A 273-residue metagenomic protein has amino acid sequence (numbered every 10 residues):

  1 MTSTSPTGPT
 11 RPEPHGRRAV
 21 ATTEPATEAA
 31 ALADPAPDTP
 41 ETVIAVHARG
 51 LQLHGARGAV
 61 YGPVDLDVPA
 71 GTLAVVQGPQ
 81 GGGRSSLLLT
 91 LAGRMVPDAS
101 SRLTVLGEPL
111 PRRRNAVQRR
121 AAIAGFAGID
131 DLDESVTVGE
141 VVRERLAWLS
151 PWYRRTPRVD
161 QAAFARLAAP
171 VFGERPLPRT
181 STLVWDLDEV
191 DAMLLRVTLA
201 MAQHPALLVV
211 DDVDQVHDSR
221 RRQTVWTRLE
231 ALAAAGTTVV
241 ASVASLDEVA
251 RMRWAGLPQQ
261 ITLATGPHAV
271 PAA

Functional and structural regions predicted by a protein language model:
T39-G55: Conserved N-terminal strand/loop that marks the beginning of ABC ATPase nucleotide-binding domains
A48-L51, A59-P69, S101: Conserved beta-strand
Q77-P79: The feature captures the beta-strand-to-loop junction immediately N-terminal to the Walker
A92-G93: Helix-to-loop junction immediately C-terminal to a conserved catalytic motif
S100-P109, V117: Conserved ABC transporter NBD signature motif
R120, A127, E134-R154, A163: Q-loop/switch helix immediately C-terminal to the Walker
V159-T182: Conserved ABC ATPase "signature" region
M193, V197: Hydrophobic anchor residue at the start of the ABC signature
